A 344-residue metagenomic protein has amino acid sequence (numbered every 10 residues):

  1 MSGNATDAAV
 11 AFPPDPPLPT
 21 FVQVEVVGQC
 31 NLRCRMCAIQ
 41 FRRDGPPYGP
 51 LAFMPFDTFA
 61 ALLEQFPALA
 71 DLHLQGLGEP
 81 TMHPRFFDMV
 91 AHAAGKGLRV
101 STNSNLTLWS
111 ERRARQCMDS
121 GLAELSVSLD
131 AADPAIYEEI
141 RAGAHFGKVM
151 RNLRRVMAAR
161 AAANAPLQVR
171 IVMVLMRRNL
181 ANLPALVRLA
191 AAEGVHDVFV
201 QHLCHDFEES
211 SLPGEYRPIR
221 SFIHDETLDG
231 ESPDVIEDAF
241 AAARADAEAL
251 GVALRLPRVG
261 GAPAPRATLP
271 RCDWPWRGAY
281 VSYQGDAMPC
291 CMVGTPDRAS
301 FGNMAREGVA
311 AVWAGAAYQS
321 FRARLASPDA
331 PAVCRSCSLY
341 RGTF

Functional and structural regions predicted by a protein language model:
M1-P46, E64-P67, G260-R266, W276-G278 (+3 more regions): N-terminal pre-core extensions flanking Radical SAM catalytic domains
S2-E124, A135, E139, G147 (+3 more regions): Conserved alpha-helical substructure of the radical SAM core
F41, G76, L129, H202 (+1 more regions): Residues that line or immediately flank small-molecule/substrate-binding pockets and catalytic motifs
F41, P84, A144, M157-R160 (+3 more regions): A general structural signal marking secondary-structure boundaries and capping sites
P46-G49, M54-D57, K96, D119-E307: Radical SAM enzyme [4Fe-4S]-AdoMet core and its adjacent flexible, acidic and glycine-rich loops/tails across
T81, T107, A132, M176 (+1 more regions): Short, glycine/serine-rich, charged loops/turns that create anion-binding and catalytic segments at active sites
